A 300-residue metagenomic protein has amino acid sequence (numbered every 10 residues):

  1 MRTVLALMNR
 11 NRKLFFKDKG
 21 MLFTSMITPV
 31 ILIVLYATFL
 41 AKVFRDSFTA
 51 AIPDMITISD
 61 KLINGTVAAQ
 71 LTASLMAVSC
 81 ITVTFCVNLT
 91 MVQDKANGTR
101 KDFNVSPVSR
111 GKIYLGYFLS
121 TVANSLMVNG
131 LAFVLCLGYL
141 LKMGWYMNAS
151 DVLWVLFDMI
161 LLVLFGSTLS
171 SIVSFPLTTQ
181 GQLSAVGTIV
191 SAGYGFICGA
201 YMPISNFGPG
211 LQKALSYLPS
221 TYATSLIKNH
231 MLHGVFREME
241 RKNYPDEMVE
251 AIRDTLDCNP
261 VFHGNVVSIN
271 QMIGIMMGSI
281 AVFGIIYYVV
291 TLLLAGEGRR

Functional and structural regions predicted by a protein language model:
M1-L32, N97, K112, A295-R299: Aromatic- and glycine-rich beta-strand/loop motifs that create alpha-glucan
L7, S25-M26, L75, D94 (+5 more regions): Residue-level recognition of transmembrane alpha-helices in multi-pass small-molecule transporters/permeases
L14-F48, V67-F85, L126-N129, G187-G195 (+1 more regions): Hydrophobic alpha-helical transmembrane segments of multi-pass membrane transport/permease proteins
I31, I63-K142: Hydrophobic alpha-helical transmembrane segments of multi-pass membrane transport proteins
V34-F44, S174-V235: Transmembrane helix segments
S47-I63: Perimembrane loop-to-helix junctions flanking transmembrane segments
R110, F118-C198: Alpha-helical transmembrane segments and their short interhelical loops
K242-R300: Junction motif at the cytosolic side of a transmembrane helix
